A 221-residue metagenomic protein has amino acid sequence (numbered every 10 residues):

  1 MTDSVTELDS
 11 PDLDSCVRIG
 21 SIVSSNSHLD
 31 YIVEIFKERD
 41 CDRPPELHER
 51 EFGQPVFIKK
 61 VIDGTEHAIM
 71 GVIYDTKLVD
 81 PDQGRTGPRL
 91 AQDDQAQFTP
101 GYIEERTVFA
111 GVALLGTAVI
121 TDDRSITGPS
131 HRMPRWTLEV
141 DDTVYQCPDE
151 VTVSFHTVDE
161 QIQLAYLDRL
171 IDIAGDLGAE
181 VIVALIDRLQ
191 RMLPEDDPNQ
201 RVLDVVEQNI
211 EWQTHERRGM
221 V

Functional and structural regions predicted by a protein language model:
M1-I32: Short beta-strand/loop turn elements enriched in aromatics
I19-V23, Q54, T65-P81: Short beta-strand-centered aromatic/proline hotspots
D30-I35, V79-D94, V112: Short, solvent-exposed secondary-structure boundary/capping segments
Y31-E46: Short alpha-helix capping/helix-loop boundary micro-motifs
L47-E51: Short, well-ordered loop/turn sites that connect or cap secondary structure elements
I103-V221: Charge/polar-rich, low-complexity and marginally structured segments
